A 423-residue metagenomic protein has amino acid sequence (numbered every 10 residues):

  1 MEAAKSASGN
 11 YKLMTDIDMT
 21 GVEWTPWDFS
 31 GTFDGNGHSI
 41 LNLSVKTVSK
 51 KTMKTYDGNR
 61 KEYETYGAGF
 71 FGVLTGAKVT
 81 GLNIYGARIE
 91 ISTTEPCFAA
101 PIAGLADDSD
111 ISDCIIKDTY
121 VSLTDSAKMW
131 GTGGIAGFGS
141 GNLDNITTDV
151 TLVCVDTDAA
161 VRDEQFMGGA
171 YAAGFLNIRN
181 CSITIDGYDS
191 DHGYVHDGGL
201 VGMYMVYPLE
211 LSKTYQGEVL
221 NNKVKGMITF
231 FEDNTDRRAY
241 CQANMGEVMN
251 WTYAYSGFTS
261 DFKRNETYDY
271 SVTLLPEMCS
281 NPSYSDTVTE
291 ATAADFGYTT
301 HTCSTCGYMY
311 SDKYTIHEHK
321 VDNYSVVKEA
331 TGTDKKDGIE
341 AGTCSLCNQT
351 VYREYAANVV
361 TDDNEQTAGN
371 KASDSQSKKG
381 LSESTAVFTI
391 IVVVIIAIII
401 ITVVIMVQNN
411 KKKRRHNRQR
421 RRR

Functional and structural regions predicted by a protein language model:
M1-C279, G369-K371: Surface-exposed repetitive/solenoidal architectures
E277-G369: Extracellular modular ligand-binding repeats in secreted and cell-surface proteins
G369-V393: Extracellular Ser/Thr-rich, low-complexity/disordered mucin-like segments
I391-T402: Core hydrophobic alpha-helical transmembrane segments of single-pass membrane proteins
I400-K411: Juxtamembrane cytosolic interface motif at the C-terminal end of transmembrane helices
K411-R423: Cytoplasmic C-terminal tails of single-pass
